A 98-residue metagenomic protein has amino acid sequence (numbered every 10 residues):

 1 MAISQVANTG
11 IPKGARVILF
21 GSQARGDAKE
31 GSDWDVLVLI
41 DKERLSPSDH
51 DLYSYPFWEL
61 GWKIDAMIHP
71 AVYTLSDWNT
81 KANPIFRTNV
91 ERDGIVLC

Functional and structural regions predicted by a protein language model:
M1-I18, A24-E30, D41-C98: Catalytic core of pol beta-like nucleotidyltransferases
W34-L39: Short beta-strand->loop micro-motif that forms the acidic, two-metal-ion catalytic signature in nucleotide-processing
